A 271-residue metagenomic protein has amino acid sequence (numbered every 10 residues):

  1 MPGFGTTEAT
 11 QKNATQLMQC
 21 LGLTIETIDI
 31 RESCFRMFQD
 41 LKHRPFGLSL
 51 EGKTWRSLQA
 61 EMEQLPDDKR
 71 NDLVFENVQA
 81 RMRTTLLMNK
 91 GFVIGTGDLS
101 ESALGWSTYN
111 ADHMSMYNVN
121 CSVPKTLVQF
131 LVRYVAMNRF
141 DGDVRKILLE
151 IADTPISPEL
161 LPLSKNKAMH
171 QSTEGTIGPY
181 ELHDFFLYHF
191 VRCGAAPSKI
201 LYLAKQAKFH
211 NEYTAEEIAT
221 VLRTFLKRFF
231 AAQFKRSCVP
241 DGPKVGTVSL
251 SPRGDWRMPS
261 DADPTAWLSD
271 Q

Functional and structural regions predicted by a protein language model:
M1-Q271: ATP/NTP-dependent adenylation/nucleotidyl-transfer catalytic domains that generate, transfer, or process NMP-activated
